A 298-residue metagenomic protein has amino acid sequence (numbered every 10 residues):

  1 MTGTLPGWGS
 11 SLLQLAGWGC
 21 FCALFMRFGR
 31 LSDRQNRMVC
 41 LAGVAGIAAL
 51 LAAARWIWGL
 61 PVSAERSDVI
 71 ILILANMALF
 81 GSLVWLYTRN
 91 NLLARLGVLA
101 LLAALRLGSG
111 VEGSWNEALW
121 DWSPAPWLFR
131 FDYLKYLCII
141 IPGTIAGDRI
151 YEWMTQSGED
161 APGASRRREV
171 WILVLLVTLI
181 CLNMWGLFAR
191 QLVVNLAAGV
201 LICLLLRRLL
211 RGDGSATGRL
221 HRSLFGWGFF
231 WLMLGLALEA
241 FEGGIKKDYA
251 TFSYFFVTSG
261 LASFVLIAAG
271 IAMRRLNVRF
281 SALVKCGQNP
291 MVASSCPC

Functional and structural regions predicted by a protein language model:
M1-C298: Alpha-helical transmembrane segments and their immediate juxtamembrane cytosolic regions
